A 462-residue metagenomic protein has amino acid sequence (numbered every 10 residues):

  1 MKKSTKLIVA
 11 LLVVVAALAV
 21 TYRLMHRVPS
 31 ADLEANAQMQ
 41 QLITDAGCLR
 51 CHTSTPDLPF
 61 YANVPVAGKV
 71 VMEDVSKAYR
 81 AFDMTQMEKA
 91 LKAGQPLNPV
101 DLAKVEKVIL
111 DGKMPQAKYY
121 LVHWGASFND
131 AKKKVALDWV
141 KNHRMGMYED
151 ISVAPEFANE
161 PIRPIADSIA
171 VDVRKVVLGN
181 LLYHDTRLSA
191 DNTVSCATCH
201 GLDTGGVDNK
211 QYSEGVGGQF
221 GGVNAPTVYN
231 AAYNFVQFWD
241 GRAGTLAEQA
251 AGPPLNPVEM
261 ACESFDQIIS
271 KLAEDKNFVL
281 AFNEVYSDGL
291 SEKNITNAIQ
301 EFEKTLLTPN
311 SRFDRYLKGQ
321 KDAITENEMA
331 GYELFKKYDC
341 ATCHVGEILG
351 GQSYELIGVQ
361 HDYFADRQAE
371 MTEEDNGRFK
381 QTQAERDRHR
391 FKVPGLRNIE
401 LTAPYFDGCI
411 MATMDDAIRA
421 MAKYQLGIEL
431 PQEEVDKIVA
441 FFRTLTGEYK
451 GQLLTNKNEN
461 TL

Functional and structural regions predicted by a protein language model:
M1-A35, G112, Y120-V177, A261-M329 (+3 more regions): Post-cleavage N-terminal segment of exported redox proteins
L18-A154, D172-R174, L178, L202 (+1 more regions): Aromatic- and Gly/Pro-enriched helix-to-coil junctions and flexible linker segments
R23, Q41, D57-Q86, P155-G252 (+3 more regions): Short glycine/threonine-rich turn/loop motifs
Q41, D45, K69, E73 (+14 more regions): Charged/polar, solvent-exposed surface patches and flexible loops
G47, H52-T55, V75, I109-K113 (+15 more regions): Sec/Tat-exported extracytoplasmic proteins
P56-Y61, A81-L102, K107-K132, V228 (+4 more regions): Axial heme c-ligation environment in periplasmic c-type cytochrome domains
L102, A225, E292-T296, V393 (+2 more regions): Short runs of predominantly hydrophobic/aromatic residues within well-ordered alpha helices that form helix-helix
N398, Y405-Y449: Extracellular low-complexity, Gly/Ser/Thr-rich intrinsically disordered linkers and protease-sensitive activation/hinge
